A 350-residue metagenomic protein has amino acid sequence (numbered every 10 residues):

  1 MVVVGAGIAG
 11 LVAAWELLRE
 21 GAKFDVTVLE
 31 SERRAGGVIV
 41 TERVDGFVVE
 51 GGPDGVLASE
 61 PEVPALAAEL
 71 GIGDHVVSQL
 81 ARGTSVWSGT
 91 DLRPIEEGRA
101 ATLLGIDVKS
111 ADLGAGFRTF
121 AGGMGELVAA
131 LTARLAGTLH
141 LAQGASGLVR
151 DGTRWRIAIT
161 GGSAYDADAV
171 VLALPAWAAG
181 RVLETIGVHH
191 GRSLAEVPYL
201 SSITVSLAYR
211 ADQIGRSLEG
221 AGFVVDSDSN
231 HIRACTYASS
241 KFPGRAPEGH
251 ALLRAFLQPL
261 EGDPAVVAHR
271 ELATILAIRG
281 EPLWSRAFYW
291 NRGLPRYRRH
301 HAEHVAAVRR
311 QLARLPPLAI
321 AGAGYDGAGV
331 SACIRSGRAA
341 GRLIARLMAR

Functional and structural regions predicted by a protein language model:
M1-V28, A345: N-terminal Rossmann-like FAD-binding beta1-loop-alpha1 element of flavoenzymes
I8-A9, A35, S336: Hydrophobic/small residue at the entry helix of a nucleotide-binding pocket
L18-V44: Glycine-rich FAD pyrophosphate-binding loop
V38, I95-A100, A234-R350: Conserved flavin/dinucleotide-binding core of flavoenzymes
T41, V63-S85, Y199-L200, I214-S217 (+2 more regions): A short alpha-helix-loop-beta-strand transition element characteristic of N-terminal alpha/beta dinucleotide-binding
D45-K109: Dinucleotide-binding Rossmann-like beta1-alpha1 core, especially the glycine-rich loop that anchors the ADP
S110-G161, Y165-A169, A173: Helical element adjacent to the flavin cofactor pocket in flavoenzyme catalytic cores
G147-A265, E271-I275: Mid-domain catalytic core of redox enzymes that form a hydrophobic substrate pocket/lid adjacent to a catalytic redox
